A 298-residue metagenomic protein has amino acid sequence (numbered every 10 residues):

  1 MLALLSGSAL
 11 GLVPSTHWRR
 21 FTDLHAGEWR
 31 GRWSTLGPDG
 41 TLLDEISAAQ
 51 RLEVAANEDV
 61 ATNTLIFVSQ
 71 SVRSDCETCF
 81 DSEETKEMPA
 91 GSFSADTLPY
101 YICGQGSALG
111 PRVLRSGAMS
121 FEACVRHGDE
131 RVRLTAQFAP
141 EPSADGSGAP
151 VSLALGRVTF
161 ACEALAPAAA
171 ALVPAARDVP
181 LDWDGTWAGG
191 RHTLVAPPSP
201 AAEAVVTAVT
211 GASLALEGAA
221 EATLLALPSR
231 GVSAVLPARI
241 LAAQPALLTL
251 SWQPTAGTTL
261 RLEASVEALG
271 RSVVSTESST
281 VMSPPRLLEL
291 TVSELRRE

Functional and structural regions predicted by a protein language model:
M1-L12: N-terminal chloroplast transit peptides
P14-E298: Soluble ligand-binding/transfer domains with enclosed cavities or grooves
